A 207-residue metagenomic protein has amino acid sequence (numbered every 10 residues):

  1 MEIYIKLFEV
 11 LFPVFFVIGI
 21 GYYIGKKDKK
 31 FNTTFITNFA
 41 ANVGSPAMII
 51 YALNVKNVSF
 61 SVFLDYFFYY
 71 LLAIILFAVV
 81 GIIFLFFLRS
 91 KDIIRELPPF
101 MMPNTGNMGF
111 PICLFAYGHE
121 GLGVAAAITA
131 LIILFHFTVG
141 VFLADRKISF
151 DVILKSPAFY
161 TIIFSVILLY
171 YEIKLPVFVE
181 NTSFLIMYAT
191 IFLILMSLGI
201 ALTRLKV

Functional and structural regions predicted by a protein language model:
M1-V207: Alpha-helical transmembrane segments of multi-pass small-molecule/ion transporters
